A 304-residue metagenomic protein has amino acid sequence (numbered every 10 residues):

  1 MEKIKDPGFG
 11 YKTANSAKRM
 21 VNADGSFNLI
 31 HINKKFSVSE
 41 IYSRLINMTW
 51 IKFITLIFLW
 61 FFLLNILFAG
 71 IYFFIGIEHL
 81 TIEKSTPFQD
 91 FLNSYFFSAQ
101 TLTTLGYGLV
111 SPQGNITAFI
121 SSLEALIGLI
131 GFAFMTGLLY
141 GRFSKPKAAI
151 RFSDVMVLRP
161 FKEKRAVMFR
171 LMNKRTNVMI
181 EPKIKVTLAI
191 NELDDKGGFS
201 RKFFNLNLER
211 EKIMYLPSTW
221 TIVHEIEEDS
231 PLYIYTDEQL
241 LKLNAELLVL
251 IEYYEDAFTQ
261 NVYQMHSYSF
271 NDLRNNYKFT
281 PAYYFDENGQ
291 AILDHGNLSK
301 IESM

Functional and structural regions predicted by a protein language model:
M1-N28: Short, non-transmembrane cytosolic segments of multipass membrane proteins
H31-I54: Cytosolic juxtamembrane amphipathic/interface segments immediately preceding and feeding into a transmembrane helix
W60-F68, Y72, G128, F132 (+1 more regions): Alpha-helical transmembrane segments of multipass membrane proteins
L64-S94, R201: Outer-pore turret/helix-boundary of cation channels
E83-A149: Pore domain of cation channels
F134-K202: Canonical alpha-helical transmembrane segment with a positive-inside/aromatic-interface signature
S200-L241, E255-Q260: Extended, solvent-exposed segments with strong compositional bias
A257-M304: Acidic, serine/threonine- and proline-rich intrinsically disordered appendage/tail regions
